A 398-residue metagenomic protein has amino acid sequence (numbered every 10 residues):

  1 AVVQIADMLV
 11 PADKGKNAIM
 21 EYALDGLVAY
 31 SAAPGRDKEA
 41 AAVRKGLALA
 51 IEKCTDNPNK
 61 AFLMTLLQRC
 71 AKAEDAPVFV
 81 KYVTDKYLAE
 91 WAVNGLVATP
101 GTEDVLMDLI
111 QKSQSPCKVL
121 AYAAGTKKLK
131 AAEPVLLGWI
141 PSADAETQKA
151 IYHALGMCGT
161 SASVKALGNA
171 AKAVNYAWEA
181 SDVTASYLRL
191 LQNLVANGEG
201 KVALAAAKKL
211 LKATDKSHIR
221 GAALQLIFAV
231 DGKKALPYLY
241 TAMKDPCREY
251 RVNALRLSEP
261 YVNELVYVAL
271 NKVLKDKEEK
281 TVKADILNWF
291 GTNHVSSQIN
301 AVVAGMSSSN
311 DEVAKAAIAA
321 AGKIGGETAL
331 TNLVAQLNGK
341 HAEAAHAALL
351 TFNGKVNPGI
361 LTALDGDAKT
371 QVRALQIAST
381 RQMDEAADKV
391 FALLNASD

Functional and structural regions predicted by a protein language model:
A1-V10, A33-E52, A71-T84, P100-Q111 (+13 more regions): Amphipathic alpha-helical scaffolding segments comprising HEAT/armadillo-like alpha-solenoid repeats
A1-Y30, A40, G46, P58-N59 (+4 more regions): Alpha-helical, heptad-rich or low-complexity scaffold/stalk segments that mediate oligomerization or tethering
V2, K16-M20, K60, A76 (+16 more regions): Residue-level detector of extended alpha-helical repeat arrays and alpha-solenoid scaffolds
D13-K16, T55-D56, T84-L88, K112-P116 (+9 more regions): Short inter-helical turns and helix N-cap capping residues of alpha-solenoid HEAT/ARM repeat scaffolds
Y22-A29, A50, F62-R69, G95-A98 (+14 more regions): Core register positions within helices of long alpha-helical scaffolds
S217-A223: Alpha-solenoid helical repeat architecture
